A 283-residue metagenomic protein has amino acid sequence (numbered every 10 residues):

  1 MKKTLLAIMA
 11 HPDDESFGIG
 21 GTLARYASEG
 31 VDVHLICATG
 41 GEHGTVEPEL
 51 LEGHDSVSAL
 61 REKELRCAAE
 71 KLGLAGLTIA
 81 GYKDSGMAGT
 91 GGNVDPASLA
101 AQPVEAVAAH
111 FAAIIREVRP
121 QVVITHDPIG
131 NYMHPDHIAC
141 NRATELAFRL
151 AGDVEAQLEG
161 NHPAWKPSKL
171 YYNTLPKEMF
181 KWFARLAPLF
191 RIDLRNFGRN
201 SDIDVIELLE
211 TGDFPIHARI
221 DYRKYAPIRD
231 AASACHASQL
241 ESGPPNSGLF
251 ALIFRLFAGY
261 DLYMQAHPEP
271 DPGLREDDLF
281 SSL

Functional and structural regions predicted by a protein language model:
M1-V118, D153, F250-I253, M264-Q265 (+1 more regions): Active-site rim/loop-helix segments in enzyme catalytic domains that contact anionic ligands
K2-L6, G92-N93, A101-L283: Metal-dependent de-N-acetylase/amidase catalytic core
